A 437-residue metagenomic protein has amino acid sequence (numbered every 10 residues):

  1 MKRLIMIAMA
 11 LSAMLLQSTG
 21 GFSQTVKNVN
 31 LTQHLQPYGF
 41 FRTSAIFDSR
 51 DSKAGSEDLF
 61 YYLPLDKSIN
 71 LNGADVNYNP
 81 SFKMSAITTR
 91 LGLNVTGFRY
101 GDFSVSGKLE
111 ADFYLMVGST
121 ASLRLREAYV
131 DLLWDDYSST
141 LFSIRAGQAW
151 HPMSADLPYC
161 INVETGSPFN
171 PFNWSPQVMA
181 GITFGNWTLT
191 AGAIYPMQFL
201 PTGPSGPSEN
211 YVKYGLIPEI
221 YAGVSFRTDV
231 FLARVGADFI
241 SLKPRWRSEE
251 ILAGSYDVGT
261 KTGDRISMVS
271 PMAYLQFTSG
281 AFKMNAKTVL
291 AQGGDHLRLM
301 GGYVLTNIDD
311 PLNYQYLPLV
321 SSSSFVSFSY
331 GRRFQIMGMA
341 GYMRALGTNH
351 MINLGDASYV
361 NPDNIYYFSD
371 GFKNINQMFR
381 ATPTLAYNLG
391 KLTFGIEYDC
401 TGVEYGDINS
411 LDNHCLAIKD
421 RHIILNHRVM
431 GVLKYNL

Functional and structural regions predicted by a protein language model:
M1-L4: Positively charged n-region of N-terminal signal peptides that target proteins for export
A13-F22: C-terminal segment of classical bacterial N-terminal signal peptides
V26-E57, S68-I69, A74-F199, Y214-I217 (+3 more regions): Outer membrane beta-barrel
H34, S85-R90, R124-E127, N173-Q177 (+6 more regions): Transmembrane beta-barrel architecture of outer-membrane proteins
D48-S52, G118-A121, A155-P158, Q198-G203 (+5 more regions): Outer-membrane beta-barrel proteins
V76-N79, Y114-M116, I161-G166, T202-N210 (+5 more regions): Extracellular loop and loop/strand-boundary signature of outer-membrane beta-barrel proteins
R227-I375, F379: Detector for outer-membrane/organellar transmembrane beta-barrel domains, recognizing the amphipathic beta-strand
R421-L437: Outer-membrane beta-barrel "beta-signal"
